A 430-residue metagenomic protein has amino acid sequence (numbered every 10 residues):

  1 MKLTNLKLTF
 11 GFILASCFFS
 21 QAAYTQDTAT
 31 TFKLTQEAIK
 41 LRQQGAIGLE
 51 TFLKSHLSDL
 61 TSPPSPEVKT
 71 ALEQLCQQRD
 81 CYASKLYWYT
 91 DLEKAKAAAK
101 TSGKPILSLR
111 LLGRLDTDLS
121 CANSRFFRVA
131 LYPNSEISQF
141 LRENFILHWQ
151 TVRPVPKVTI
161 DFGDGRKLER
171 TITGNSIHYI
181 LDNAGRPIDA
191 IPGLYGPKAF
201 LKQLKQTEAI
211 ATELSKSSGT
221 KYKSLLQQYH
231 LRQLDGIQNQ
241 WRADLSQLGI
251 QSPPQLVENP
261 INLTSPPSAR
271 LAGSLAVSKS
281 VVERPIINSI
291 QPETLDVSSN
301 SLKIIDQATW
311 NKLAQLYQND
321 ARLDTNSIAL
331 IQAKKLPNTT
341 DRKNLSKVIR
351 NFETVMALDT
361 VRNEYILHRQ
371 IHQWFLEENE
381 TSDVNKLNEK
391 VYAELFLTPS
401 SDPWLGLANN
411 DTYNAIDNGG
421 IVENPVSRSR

Functional and structural regions predicted by a protein language model:
K2-F10: Bacterial N-terminal signal peptides that target proteins for export
T9-S20: Bacterial N-terminal signal peptides
A22-T25: Boundary at the C-terminal end of the N-terminal hydrophobic targeting segment
D27-Y87, T101, L201-R430: Non-globular targeting/processing and membrane-anchoring segments
Y89-T101, F126-D189, P197, K202-T207 (+2 more regions): Thioredoxin-like thiol-disulfide oxidoreductase module
S102-L119, L147: Short active-site neighborhood of thiol/selenol oxidoreductases, capturing the structured segment around
S120-R125: Aromatic- and acidic-residue-enriched segments that line the glycan-binding/catalytic groove of carbohydrate-active
